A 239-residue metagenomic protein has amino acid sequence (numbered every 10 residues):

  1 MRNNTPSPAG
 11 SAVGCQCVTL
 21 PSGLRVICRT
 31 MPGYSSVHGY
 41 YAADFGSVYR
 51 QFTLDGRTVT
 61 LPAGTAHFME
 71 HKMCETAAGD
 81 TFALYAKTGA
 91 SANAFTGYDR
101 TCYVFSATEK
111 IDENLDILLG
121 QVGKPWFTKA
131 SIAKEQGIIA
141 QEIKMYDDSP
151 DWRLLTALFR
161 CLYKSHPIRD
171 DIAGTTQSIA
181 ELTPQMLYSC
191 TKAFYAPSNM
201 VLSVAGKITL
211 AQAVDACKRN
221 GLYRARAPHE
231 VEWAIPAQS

Functional and structural regions predicted by a protein language model:
M1-T81, Y188-S239: His/Glu-rich zincin catalytic helix
C74-A193, A211, R219, A234-Q238: Acidic/histidine-enriched segments that form metal/cofactor-coordinating and catalytic pocket/exosite environments
